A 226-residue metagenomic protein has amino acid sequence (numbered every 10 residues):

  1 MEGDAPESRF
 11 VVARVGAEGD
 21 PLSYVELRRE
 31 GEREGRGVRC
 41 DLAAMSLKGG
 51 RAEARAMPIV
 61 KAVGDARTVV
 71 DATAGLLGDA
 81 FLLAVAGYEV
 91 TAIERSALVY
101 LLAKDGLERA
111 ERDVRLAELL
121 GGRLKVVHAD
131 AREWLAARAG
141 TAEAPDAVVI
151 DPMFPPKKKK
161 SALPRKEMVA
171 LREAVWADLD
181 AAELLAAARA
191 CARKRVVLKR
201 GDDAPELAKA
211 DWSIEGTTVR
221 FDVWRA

Functional and structural regions predicted by a protein language model:
M1-V70, L77-G78, V85, E108 (+3 more regions): S-adenosyl-L-methionine
T68, E89, R123, K194-R195: Residues at the starts of beta-strands that form the adenosine-phosphate
V69-L82, R95, A144-R165: Conserved proline-anchored active-site loop of SAM-dependent methyltransferases that bridges a beta-strand
A86-G87, P164-V169, I214: Glycine-rich, phosphate-binding/catalytic loops in enzymes
I93-A147: S-adenosyl-L-methionine
D130, W134-R138, V148, W176-R189: A short, acidic, amphipathic alpha-helical segment used as a generic capping/interface helix at domain edges
M153-L184: Mobile active-site "lid"/loop adjacent to the S-adenosyl-L-methionine
D180-R225: Conserved Class I SAM-dependent methyltransferase catalytic core
